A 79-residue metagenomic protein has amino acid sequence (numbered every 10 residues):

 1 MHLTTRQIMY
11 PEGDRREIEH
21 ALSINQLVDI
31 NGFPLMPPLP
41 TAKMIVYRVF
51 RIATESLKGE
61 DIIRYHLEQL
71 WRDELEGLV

Functional and structural regions predicted by a protein language model:
M1-E12: Short, basic/aromatic beta-hairpin or loop at an interaction surface
I8, V28, Y47-V49, Y65-L67: Hydrophobic beta-strand residues in large extracellular and virion-surface proteins
P11-E19, R72-V79: Short, surface-exposed beta-strand/loop "edge" segments at domain boundaries and coil↔beta transitions
I18-P40: Short coil-to-beta transition motif at edge beta-strands of beta-rich domains
I24, K43-I45, D61-I63: A generic structural signal for short beta-strands and their flanking turns/coil linkers
P38-T54: Short beta-strand-centered aromatic/proline hotspots
L57-V79: Short solvent-exposed strand/turn elements
